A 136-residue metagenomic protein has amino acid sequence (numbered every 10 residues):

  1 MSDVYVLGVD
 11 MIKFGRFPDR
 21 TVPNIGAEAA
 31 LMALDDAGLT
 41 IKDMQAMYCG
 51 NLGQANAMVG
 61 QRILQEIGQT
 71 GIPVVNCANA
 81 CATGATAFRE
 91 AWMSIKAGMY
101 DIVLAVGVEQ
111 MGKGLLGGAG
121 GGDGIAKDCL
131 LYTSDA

Functional and structural regions predicted by a protein language model:
M1-P23, M32: Condensing-enzyme catalytic core mediating Claisen C-C bond formation in acyl metabolism
P18-R89, S94-G120: Conserved beta-ketoacyl condensing-enzyme motif
G122-I125: A short alpha->loop->secondary-structure connector
Y132-A136: Conserved small/polar residues in nucleotide/adenosyl-binding loops
